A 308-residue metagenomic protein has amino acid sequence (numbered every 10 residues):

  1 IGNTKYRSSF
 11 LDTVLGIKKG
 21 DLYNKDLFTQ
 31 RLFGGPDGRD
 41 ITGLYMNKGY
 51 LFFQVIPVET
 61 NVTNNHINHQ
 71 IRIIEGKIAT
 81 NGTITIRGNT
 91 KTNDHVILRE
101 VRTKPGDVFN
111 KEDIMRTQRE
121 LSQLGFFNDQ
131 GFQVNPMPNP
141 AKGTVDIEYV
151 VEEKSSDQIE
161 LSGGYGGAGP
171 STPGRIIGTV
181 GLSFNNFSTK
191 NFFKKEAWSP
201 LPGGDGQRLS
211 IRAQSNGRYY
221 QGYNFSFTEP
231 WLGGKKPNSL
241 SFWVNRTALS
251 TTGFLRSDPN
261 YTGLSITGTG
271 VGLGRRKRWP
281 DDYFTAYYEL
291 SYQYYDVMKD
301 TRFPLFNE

Functional and structural regions predicted by a protein language model:
I1-L124, N128-Q130, N135-I147, V151 (+2 more regions): Interaction-mediating elements
S8, N110-E308: Gram-negative/organellar outer-membrane beta-barrel architecture
